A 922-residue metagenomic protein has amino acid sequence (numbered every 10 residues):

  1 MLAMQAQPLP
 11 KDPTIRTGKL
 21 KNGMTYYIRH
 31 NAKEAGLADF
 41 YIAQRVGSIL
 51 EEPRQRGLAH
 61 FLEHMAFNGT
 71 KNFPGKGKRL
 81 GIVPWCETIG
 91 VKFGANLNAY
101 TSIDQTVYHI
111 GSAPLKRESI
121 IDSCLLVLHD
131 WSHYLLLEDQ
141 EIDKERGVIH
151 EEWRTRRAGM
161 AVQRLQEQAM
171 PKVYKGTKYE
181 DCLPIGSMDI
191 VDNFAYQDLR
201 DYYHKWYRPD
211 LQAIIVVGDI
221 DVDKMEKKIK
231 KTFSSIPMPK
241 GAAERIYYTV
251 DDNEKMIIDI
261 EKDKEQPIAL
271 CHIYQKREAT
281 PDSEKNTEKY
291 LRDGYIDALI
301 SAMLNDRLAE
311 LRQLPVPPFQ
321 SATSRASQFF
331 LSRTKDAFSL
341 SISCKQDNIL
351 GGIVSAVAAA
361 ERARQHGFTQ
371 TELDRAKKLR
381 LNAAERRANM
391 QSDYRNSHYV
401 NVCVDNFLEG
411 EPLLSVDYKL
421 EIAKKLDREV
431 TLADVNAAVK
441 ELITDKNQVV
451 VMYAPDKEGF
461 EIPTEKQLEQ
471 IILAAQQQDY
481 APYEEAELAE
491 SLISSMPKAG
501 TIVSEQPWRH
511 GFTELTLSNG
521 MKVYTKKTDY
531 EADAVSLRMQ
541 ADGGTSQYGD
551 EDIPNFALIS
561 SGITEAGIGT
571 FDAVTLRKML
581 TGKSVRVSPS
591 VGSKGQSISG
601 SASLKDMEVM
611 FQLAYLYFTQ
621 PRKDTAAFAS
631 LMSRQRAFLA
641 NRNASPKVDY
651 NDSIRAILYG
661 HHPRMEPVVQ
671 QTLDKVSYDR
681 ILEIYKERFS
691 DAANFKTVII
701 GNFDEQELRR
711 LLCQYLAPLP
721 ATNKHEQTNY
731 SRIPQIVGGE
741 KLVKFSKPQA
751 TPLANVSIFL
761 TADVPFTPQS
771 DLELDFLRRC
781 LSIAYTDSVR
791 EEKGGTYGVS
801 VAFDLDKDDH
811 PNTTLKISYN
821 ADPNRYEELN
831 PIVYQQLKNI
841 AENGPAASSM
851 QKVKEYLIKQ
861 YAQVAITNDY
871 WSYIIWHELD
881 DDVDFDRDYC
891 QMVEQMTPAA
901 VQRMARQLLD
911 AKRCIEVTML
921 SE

Functional and structural regions predicted by a protein language model:
M1-L2: Bacterial N-terminal signal peptides
A6-I28, D221-A309, Q313-L314, D374-K378 (+9 more regions): Proteolytic maturation boundary segments
R29, E34-E51, L58-A59, G77-D130 (+13 more regions): M16 family metallopeptidases and their MPP-like homologs
R56-H64: Histidine-centered catalytic micro-motifs
E63-F67, T564: Active-site-flanking alpha-helical
Y134-I142, V430-D434, A438, R622-K623 (+2 more regions): Peptidyl-prolyl cis-trans isomerase
E141, R146-P209, I215-V217, V222-K230 (+2 more regions): Hydrophobic, small-residue-rich alpha-helical packing segments that form membrane-like cores
I190-I229, P667, L673-Y715: Internal metal/ion-chelating core segments
